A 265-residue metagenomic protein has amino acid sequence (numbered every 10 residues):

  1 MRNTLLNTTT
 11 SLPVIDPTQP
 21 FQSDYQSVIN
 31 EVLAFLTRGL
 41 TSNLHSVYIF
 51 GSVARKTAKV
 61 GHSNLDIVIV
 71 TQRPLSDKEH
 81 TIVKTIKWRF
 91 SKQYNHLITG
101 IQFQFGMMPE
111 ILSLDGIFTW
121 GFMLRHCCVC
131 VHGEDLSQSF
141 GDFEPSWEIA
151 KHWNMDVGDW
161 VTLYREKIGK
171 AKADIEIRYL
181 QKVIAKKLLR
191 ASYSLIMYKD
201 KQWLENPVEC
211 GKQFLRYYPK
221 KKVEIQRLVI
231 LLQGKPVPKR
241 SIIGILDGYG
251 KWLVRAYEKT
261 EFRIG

Functional and structural regions predicted by a protein language model:
R2-D24, V28, D77-H80, K84-Y179: Conserved NTP/Mg2+-binding pocket subregion across the NTase superfamily
R2-T4, L136-G265: Conserved nucleotidyltransferase catalytic core and NTase-mimicking acidic/glycine-rich helix/loop elements in nucleic
L33-A34, S52: Short structured motifs
R38-L40: Short amphipathic alpha-helix segments
G51-V83, Q102-F105: Catalytic metal-binding acidic patch
